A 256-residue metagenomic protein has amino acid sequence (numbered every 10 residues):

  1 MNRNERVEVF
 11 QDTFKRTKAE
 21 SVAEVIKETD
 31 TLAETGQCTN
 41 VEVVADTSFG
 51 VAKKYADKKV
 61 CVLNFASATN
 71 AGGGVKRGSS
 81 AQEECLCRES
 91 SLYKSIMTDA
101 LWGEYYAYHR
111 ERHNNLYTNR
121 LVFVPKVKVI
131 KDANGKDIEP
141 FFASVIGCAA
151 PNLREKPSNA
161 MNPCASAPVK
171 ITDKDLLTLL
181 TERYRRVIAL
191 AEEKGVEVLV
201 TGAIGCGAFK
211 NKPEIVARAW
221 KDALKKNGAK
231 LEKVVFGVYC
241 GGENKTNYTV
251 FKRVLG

Functional and structural regions predicted by a protein language model:
M1-G256: Macrodomain-like recognition of ADP-ribose-binding/processing modules
